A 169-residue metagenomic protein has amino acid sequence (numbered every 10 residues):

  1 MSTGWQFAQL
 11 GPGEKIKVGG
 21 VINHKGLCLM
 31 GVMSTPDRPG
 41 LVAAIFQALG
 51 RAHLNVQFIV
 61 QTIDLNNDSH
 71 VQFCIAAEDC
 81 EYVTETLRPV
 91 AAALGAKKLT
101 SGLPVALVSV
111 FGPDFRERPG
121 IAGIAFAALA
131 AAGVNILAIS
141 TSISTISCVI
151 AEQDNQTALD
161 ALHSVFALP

Functional and structural regions predicted by a protein language model:
M1-P169: A conserved regulatory-domain signal marking ACT and ACT-like small-molecule sensing domains and adjacent regulatory
